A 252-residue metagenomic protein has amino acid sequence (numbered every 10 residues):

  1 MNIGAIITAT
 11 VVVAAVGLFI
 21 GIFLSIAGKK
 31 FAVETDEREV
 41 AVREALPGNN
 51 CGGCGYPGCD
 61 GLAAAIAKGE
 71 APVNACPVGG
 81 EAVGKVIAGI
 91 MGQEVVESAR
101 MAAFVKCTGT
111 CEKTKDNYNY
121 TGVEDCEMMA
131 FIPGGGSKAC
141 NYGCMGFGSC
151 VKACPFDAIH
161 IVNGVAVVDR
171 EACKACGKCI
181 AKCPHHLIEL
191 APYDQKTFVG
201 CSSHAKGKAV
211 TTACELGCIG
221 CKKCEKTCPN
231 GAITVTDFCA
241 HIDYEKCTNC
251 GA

Functional and structural regions predicted by a protein language model:
N2-T227, G231: Ferredoxin-type iron-sulfur electron-transfer modules and their immediate structural context
T234: Calcium-binding motifs, dominated by EF-hand helix-loop-helix domains
A240: Glycan-recognition and catalytic cores of secretory/periplasmic carbohydrate-active enzymes
